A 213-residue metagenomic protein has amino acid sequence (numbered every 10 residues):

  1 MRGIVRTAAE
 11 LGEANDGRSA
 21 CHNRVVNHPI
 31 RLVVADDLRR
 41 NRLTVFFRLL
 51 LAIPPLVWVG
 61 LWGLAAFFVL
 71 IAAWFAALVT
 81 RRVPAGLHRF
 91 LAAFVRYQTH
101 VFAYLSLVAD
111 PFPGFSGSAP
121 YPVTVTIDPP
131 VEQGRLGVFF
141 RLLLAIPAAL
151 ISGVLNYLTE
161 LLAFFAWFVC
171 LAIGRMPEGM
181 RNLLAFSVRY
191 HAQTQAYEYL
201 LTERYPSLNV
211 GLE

Functional and structural regions predicted by a protein language model:
M1-L11: Extreme N-terminal basic, low-complexity initiation segments that serve as generic localization/processing leaders
A8-E10, G17-E213: Membrane-proximal intrinsically disordered regions of secretory-pathway and membrane-system proteins
